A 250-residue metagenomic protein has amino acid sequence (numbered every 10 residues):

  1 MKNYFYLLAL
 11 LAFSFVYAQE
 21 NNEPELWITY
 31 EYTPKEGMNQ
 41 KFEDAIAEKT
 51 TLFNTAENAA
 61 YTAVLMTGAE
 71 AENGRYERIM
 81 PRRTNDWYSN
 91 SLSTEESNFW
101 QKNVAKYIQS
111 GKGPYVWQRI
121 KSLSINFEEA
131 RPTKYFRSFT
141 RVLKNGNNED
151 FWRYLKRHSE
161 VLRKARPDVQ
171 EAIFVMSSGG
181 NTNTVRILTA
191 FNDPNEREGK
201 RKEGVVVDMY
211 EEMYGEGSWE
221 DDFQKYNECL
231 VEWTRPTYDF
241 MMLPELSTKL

Functional and structural regions predicted by a protein language model:
M1-E23: Bacterial Sec-dependent N-terminal signal peptides
A18-L250: Short S/T/G/P-rich N-terminal loop/turn motif that feeds into the first structured element of a domain
